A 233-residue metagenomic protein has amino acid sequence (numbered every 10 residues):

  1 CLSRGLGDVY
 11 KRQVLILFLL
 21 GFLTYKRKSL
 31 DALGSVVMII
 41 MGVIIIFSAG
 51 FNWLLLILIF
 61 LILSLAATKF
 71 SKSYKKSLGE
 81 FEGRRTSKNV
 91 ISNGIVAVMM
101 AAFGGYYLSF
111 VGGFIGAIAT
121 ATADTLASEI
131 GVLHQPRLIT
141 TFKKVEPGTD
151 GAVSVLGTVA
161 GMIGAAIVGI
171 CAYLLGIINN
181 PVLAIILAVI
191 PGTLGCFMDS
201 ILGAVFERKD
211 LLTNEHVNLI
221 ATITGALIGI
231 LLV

Functional and structural regions predicted by a protein language model:
C1-Y10: Single conserved hydrophobic/aromatic residue that forms the stacking wall/gate of nucleotide- or nucleobase-binding
R12-I57, L61-I170, L174, I178-L231: Interhelical loop and helix-boundary elements at the membrane-water interface of polytopic inner-membrane proteins
